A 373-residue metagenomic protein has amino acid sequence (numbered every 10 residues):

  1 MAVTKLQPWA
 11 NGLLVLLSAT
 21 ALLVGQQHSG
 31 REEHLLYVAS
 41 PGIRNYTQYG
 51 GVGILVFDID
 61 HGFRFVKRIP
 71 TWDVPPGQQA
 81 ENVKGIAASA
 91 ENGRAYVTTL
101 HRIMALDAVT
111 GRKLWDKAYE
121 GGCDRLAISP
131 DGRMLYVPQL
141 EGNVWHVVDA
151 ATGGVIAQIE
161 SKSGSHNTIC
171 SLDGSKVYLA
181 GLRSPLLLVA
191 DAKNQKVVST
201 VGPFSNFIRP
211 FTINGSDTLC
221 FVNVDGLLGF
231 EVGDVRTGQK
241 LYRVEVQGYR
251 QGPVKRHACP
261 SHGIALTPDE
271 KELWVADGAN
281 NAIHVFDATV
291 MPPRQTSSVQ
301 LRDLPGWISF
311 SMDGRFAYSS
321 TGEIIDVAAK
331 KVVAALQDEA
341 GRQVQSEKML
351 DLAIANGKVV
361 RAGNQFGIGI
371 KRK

Functional and structural regions predicted by a protein language model:
A2-L13: Bacterial N-terminal signal peptides that target proteins for export
V3, L22-V24: A composition/secondary-structure signal for short, hydrophobic, low-basic-content segments with alpha-helix propensity
Q7, L16-L17, Q195, G238: Low-complexity, intrinsically disordered regions enriched in charged/polar residues
N11-A21: Bacterial N-terminal signal peptides
G25-K373: Predominantly soluble domains enriched in secretory-pathway, periplasmic, or organellar proteins
